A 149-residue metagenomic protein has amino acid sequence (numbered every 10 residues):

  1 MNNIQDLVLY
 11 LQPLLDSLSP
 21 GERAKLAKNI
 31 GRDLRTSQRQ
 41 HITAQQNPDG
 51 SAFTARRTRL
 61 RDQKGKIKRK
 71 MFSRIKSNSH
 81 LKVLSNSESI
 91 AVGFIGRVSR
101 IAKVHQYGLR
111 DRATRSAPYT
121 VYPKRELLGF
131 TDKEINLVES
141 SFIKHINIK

Functional and structural regions predicted by a protein language model:
M1-K149: Short, Lys/Arg-rich flexible segments
